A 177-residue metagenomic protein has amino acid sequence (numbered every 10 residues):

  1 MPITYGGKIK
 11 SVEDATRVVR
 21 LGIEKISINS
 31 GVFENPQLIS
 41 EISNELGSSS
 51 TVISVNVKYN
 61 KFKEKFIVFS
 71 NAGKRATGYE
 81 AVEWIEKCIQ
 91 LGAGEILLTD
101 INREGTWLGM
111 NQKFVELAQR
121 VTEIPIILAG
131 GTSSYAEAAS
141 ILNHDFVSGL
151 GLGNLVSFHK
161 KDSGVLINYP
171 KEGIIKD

Functional and structural regions predicted by a protein language model:
M1-T4, S40-N56, L108-S134, I174-D177: Alpha-helix-loop-beta-strand connector modules within alpha/beta enzyme cores
P2-Y5, I9-I26, K113-L150: Catalytic cores of alpha/beta
Y5-I9, S30, V55-V57, D100 (+2 more regions): A cross-domain feature marking catalytic cores of carbohydrate-active enzymes and several ubiquitous metabolic/repair
G6-K10, E34, A76-E80, W107-M110 (+1 more regions): Short secondary-structure boundary/capping elements
T16, L38-S40, K63-I67, W107-G109 (+2 more regions): Short, well-ordered secondary-structure micro-motifs
V19, I23-L98, N102-R103: Conserved anion-binding
F33-E34, N60, S134, V156-H159: Short gly/pro/ser/thr-enriched loop/turn and capping motifs at secondary-structure boundaries
L38-E45, A138-D177: C-terminal helical cap(s) of enzyme catalytic domains, especially alpha/beta-barrels
